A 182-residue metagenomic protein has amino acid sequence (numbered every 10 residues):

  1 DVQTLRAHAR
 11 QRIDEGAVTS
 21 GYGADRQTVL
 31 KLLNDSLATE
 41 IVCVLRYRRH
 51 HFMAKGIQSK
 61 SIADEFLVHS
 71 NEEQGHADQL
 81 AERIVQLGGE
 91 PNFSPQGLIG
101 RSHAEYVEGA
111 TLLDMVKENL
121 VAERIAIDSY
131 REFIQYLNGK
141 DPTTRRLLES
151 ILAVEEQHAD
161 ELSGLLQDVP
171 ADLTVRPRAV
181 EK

Functional and structural regions predicted by a protein language model:
D1-K182: Iron-associated oxidoreductase/ferritin-like identity signal
